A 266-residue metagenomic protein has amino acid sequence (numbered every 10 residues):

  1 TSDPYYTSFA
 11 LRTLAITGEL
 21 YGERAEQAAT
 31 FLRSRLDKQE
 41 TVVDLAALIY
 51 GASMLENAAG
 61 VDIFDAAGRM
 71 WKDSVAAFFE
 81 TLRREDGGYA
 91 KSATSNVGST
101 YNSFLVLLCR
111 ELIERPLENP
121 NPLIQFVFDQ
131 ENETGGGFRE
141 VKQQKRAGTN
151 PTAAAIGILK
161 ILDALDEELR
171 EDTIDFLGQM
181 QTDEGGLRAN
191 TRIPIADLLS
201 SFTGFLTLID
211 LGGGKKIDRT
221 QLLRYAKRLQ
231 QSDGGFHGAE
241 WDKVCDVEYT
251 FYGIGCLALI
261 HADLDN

Functional and structural regions predicted by a protein language model:
T1-Y21, K38-A66, M70, A90-P120 (+3 more regions): An alpha-helical repeat/solenoid feature that recognizes helix-turn-helix modules
E23-E40, A67-G88, L117-G137, E168-G186 (+1 more regions): Long, well-ordered core segments of solenoidal/helical folds
